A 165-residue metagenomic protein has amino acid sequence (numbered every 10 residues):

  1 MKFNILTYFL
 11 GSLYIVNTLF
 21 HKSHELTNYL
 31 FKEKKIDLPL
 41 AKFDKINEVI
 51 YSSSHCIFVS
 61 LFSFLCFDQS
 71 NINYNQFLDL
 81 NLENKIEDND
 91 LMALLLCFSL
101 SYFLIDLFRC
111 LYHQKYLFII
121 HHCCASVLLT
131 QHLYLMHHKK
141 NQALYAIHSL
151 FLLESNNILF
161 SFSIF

Functional and structural regions predicted by a protein language model:
M1-L153, N157-F165: Membrane-helix and juxtamembrane interface regions of eukaryotic multi-pass membrane proteins
